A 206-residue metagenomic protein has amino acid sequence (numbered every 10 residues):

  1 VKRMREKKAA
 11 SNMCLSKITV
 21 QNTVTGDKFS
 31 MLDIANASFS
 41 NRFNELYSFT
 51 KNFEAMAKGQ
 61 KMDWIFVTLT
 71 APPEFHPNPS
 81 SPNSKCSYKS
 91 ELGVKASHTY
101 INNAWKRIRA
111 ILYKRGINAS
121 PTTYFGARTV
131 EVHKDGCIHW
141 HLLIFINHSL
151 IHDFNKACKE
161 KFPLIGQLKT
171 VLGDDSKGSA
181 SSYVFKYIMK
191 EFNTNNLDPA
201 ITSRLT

Functional and structural regions predicted by a protein language model:
V1-K17: Long non-globular sequence segments
C14-A35: Non-catalytic propeptide/linker segments at domain boundaries
S30-I138, F145-T206: Catalytic residues for metal-mediated phosphoryl-transfer on nucleic acids/nucleotides
